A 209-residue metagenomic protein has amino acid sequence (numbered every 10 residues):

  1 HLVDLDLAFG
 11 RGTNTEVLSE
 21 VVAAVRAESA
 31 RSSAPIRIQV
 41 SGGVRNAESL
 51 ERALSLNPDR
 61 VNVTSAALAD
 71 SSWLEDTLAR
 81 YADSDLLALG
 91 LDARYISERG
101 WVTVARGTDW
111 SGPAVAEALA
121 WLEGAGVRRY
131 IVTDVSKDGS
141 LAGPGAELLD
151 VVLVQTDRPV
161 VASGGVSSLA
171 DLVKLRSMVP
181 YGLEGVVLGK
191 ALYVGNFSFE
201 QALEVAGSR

Functional and structural regions predicted by a protein language model:
H1-L2, I36-G42, V61-V63, L87-L91 (+3 more regions): Hydrophobic faces of well-ordered beta-strands that scaffold small-molecule active sites in alpha/beta enzyme cores
H1-V17, S65, I131-L141: Glycine-rich, proline-tolerant flexible connector loops at the mouths of alpha/beta enzymes
L5, G43-R45, A66, D92-I96 (+3 more regions): Active-site beta-loop-alpha junctions enriched in small/polar residues
G10-Q39, D76-D92, G143-S168: Alpha-helix-loop-beta-strand connector modules within alpha/beta enzyme cores
L18-V22, L50, S71-L78, V115-A120 (+5 more regions): Generic structural signal for well-ordered alpha-helices, preferentially at hydrophobic/aromatic core positions
I36-V61, E147-G182, F197, A202: Catalytic cores of alpha/beta
L54-D138: Conserved anion-binding
W73-Y81, R176-V179, L183-L188, L192-R209: C-terminal helical cap(s) of enzyme catalytic domains, especially alpha/beta-barrels
